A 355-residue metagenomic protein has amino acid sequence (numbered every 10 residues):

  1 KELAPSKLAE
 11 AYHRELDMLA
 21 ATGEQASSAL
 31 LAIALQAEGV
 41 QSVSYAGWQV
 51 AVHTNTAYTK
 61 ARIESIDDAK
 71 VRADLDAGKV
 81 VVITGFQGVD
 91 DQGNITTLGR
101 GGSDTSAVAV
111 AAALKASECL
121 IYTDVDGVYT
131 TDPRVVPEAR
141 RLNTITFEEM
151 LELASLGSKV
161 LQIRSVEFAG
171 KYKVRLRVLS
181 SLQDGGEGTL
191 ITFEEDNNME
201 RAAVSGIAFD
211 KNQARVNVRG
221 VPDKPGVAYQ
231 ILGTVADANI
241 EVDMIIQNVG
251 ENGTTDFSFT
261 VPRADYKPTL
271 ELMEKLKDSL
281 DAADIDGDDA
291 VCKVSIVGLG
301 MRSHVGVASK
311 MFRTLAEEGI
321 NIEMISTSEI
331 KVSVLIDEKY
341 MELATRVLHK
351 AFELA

Functional and structural regions predicted by a protein language model:
K1-V166, T260, I336-D337: Nucleotide/pyrophosphate-binding catalytic subdomain
P5-L8, V40, V174-R177, D278 (+1 more regions): Non-catalytic alpha-helical coupling and interface elements of nucleotide-dependent molecular machines and regulators
D17-M18, Q41-V43, R72-A73, K79-V82 (+13 more regions): Structural motif
Q49-A51, D126-V128, D184, G250 (+1 more regions): Positions that flank functional sites
A169: Acidic-aromatic/histidine active-site loop/patch
L179-S181: Internal glycine-rich alpha/beta core junctions
E187-A355: A conserved regulatory-domain signal marking ACT and ACT-like small-molecule sensing domains and adjacent regulatory
